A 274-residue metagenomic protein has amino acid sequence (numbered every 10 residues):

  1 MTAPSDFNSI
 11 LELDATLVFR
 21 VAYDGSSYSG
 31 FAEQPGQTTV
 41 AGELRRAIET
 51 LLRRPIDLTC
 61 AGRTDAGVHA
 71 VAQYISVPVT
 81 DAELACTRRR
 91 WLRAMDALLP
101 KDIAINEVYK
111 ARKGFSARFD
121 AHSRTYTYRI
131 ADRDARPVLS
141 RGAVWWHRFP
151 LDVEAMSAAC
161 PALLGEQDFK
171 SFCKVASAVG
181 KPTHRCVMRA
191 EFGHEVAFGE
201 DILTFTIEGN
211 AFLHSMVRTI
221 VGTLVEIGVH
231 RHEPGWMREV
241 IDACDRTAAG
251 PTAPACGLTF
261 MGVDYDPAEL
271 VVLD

Functional and structural regions predicted by a protein language model:
T2-D274: Structured-RNA-binding interfaces characteristic of tRNA pseudouridine synthases
